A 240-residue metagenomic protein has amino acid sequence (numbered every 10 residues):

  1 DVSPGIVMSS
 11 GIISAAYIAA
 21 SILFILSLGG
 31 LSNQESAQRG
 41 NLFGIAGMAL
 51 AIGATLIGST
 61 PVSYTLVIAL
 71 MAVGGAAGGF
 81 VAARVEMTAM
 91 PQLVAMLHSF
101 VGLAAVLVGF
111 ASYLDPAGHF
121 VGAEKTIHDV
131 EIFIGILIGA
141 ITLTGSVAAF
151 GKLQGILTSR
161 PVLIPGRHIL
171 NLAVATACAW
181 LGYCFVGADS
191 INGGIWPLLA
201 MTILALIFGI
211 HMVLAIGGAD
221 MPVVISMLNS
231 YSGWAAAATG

Functional and structural regions predicted by a protein language model:
P4-Y64: N-terminal transmembrane signal-anchor/hairpin module of polytopic inner-membrane proteins
M8-S21, G58-A76, H128-L143, I191-L204: Structural signature of hydrophobic alpha-helical transmembrane segments
I22-S36, G75-V94, S146-P161, I207-M221: C-terminal ends of transmembrane helices
Q38-G47, V67-L70, A89-V101, P161-N171 (+1 more regions): Cytoplasmic-side transmembrane-helix entry/capping segments in multi-pass membrane proteins
A54, G58, F80-R84, P91-A95 (+3 more regions): Generic transmembrane alpha-helix signature in multi-pass membrane proteins, especially transporters/channels
T55-I68, F80-P91, V106-A123, A148 (+2 more regions): Transmembrane alpha-helix boundary signature
G75-F80, S99-L114, V130-A148: Mid-bilayer segments of alpha-helical transmembrane spans in multi-pass integral membrane proteins that mediate
I127-I210, A215: Internal active-site segments that recognize and position negatively charged phosphoryl groups and nucleotide moieties
